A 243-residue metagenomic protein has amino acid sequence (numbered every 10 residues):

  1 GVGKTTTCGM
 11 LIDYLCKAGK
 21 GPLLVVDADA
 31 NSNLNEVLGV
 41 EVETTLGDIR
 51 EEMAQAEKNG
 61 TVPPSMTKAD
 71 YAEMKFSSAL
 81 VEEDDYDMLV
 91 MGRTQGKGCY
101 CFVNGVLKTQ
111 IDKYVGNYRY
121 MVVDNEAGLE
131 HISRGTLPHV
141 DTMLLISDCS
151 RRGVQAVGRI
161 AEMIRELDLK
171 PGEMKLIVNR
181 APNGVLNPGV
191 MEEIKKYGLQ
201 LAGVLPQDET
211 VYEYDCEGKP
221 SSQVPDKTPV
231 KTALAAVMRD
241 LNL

Functional and structural regions predicted by a protein language model:
G1: Walker A (P-loop) phosphate-binding loop of P-loop NTPases
K4: Conserved lysine of the Walker
T7, L11: Hydrophobic positions on the alpha1 helix immediately C-terminal to the Walker A/P-loop
I12, C16-K17, L137: Gly/Ala-rich phosphate-binding loop of Rossmann-like dinucleotide-binding domains, activating on the conserved
C16-E83: N-terminal phosphate/diphosphate-binding loop that engages ATP/GTP or pyrophosphate donors across diverse enzyme folds
T67-E83, D87-V123: Cytosolic-facing regulatory segments adjacent to core modules
F102-V204, E213: Conserved catalytic-core segment of NTP-binding enzymes
E217-T228: C-terminal boundary of histidine-terminating zinc-finger modules
